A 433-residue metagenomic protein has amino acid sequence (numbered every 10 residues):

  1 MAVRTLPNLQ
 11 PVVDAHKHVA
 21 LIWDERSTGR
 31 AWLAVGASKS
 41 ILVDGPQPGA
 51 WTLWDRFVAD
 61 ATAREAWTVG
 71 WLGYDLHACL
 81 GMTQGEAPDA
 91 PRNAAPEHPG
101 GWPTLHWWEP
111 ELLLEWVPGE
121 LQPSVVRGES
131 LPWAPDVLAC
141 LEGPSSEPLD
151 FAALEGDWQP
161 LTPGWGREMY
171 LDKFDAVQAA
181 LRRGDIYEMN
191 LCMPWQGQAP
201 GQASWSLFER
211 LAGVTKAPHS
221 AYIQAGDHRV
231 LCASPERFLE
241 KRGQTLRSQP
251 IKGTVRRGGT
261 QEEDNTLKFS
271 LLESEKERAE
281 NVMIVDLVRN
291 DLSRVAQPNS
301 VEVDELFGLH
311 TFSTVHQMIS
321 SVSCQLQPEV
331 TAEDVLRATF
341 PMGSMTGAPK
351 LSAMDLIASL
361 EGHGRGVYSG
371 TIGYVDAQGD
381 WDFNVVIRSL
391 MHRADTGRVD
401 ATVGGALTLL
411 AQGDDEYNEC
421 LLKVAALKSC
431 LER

Functional and structural regions predicted by a protein language model:
M1-R433: Extended alpha-helical targeting/anchoring segments, especially N-terminal organellar/secretory targeting helices
